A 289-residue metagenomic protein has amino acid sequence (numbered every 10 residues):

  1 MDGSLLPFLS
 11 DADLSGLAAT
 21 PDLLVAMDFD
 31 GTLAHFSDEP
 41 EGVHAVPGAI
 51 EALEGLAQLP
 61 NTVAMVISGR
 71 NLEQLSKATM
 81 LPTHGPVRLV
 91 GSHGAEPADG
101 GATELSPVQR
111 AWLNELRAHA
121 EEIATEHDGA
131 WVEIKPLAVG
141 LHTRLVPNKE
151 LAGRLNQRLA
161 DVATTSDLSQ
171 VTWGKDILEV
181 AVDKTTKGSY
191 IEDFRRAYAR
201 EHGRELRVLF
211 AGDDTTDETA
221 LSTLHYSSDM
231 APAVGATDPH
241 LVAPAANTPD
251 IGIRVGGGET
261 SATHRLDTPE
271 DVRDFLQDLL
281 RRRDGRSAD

Functional and structural regions predicted by a protein language model:
M1-F29, L33-S37, E41, G48-E51 (+2 more regions): Non-catalytic pre-domain segments flanking phosphatase-related domains
D2-F8, T20, G188-D289: Mg2+-dependent phosphoryl-transfer enzymes with acidic/Ser/Thr/Gly-rich catalytic loops
L23-V25, V87, V208: The start of beta-strands in P-loop NTPase/AAA+ ATPase cores
H44-K135: Active-site phosphate-binding/coordination module
N71-R88, L151-S169: Substrate-recognition/cap helix-loop segment adjacent to the acidic, metal-dependent catalytic center of Asp-based
S92, A98-N114, T172-E205: Substrate-recognition "cap/lid" segment bordering the active-site pocket of phosphatases
G129-V146, L168-A181: Charged, glycine-interspersed solvent-exposed loop segments at helix/strand-loop junctions that cap or gate access
